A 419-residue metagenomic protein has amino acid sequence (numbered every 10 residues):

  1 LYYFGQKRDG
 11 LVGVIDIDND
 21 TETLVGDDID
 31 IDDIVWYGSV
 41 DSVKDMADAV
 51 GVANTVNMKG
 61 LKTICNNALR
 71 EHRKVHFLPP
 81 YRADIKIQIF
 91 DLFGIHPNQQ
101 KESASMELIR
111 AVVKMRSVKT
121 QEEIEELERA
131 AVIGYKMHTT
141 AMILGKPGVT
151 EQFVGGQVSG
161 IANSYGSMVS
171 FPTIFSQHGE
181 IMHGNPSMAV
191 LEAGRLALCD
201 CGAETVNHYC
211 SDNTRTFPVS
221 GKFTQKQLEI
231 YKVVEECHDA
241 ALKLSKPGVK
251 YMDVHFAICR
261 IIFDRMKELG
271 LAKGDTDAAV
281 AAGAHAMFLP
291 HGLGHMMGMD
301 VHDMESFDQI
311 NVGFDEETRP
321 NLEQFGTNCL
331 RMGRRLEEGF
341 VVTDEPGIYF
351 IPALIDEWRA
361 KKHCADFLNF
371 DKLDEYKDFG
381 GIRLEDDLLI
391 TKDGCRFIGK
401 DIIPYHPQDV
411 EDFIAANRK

Functional and structural regions predicted by a protein language model:
L1-K419: Active-site neighborhoods and metal-handling regions in enzymes and metal-associated proteins
